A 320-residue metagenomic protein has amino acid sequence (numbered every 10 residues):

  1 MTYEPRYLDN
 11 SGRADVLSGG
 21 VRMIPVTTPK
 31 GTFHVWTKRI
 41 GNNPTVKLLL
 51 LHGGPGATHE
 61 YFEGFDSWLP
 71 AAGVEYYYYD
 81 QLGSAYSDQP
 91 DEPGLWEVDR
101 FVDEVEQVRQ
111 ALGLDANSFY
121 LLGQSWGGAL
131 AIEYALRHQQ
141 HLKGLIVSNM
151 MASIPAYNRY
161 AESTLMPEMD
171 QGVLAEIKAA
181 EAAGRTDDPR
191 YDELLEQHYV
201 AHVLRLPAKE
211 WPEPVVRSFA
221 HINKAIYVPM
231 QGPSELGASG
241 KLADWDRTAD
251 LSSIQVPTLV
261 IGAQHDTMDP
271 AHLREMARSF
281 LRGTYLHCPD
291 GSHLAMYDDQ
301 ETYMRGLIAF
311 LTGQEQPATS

Functional and structural regions predicted by a protein language model:
D9-H34: N-terminal cap/lid segment of alpha/beta-hydrolase-fold proteins
F33-Q89: Conserved HGGG/HGGXW glycine-rich cap/lid loop of the alpha/beta-hydrolase fold
L50-G54, S125, A263: Glycine-rich His-Gly loop
Q81-W126: Active-site loop/oxyanion-hole signature of alpha/beta-hydrolase fold enzymes
N117-Y160: Conserved hydrolase catalytic core segment
L165-E168, G172-V256, E275: Alpha/beta-hydrolase
T248-D290: Conserved loop-alpha-helix segment in the C-terminal half of the alpha/beta-hydrolase fold that carries the catalytic
R282-S320: Catalytic active-site module of serine/aspartate enzymes centered on a nucleophile-bearing elbow/loop
